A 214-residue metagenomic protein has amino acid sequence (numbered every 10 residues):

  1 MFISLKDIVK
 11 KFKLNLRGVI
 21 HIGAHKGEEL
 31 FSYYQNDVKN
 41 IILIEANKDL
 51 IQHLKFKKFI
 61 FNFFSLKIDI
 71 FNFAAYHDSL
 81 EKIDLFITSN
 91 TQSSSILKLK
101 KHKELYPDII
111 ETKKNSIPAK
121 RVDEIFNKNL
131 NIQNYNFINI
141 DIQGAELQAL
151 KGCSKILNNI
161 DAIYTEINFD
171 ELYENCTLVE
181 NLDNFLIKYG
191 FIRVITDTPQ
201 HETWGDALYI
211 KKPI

Functional and structural regions predicted by a protein language model:
M1-I214: Phosphate/nucleotide-binding beta-alpha loop and adjacent structural elements of enzyme active sites
